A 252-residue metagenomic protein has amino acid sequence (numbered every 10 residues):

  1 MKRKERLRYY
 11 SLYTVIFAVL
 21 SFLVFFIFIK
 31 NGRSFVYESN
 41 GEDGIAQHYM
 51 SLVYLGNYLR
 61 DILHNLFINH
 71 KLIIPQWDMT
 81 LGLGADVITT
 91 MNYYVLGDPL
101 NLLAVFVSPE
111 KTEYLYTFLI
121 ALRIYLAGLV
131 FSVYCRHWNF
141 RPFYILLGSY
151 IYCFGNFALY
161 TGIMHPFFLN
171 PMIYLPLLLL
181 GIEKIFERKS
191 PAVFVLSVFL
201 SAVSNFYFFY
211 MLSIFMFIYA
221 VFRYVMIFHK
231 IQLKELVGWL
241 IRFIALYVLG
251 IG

Functional and structural regions predicted by a protein language model:
M1-K30, G238-A245: Start-transfer (signal-anchor) and selected internal transmembrane alpha helices of multi-pass inner/ER membrane
K2-Y9, G82, P109-T117, R141 (+6 more regions): Membrane-helix interfacial "entry" motifs
E5, L12, L23, L52-G56 (+6 more regions): Hydrophobic alpha-helical context, especially transmembrane and signal-peptide helices
F17, Y125-H137, P142-M226, W239-G252: Membrane-embedded helix bundles of polyisoprenyl
S21-G128, Y150-M172: Membrane-interface coil-to-helix junctions
I29, R33, P109, R188 (+1 more regions): Transmembrane helix-loop junctions in multipass membrane proteins, especially transporters and channels
N40-G44, D98, S190, N205 (+1 more regions): Poly-acidic low-complexity segments
G56-L66, I185-F186, V225-I231: Hydrophobic residues in alpha-helical segments
